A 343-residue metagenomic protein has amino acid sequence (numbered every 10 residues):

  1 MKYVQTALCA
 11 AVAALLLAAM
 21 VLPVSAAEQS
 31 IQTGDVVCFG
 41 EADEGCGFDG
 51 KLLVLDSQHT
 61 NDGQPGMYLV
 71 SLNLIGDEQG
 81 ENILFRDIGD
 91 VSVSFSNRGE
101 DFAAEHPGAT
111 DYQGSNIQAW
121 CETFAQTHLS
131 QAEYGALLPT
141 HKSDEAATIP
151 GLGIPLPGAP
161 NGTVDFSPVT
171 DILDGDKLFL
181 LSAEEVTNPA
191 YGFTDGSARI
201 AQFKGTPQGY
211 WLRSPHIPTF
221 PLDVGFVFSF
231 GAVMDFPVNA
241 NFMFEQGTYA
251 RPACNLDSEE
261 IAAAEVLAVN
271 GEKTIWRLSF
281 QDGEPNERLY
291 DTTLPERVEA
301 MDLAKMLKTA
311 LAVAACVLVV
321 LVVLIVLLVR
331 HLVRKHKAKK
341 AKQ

Functional and structural regions predicted by a protein language model:
M1-A11: Bacterial N-terminal signal peptides that target proteins for export
C9-A19: Bacterial N-terminal signal peptides
M20-I31, A300, A304-A310, V329: Sec-dependent signal peptide cleavage junction
E28-E299, A315: Collagenous Gly-X-Y triple-helix signature in extracellular proteins
A310-V319: Single-pass type I membrane protein transmembrane segment
V320-L332: Alpha-helical transmembrane segments
R334-Q343: Cytoplasmic C-terminal tails of single-pass
